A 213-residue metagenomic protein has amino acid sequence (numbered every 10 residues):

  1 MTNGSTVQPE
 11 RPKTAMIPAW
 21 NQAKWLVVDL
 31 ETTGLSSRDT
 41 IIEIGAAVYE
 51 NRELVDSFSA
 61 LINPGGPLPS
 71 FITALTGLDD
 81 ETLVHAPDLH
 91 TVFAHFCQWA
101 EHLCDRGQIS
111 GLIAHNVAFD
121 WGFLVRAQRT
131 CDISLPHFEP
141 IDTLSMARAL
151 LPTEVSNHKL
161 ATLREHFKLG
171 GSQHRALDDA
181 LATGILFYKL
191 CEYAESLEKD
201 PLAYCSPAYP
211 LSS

Functional and structural regions predicted by a protein language model:
M1-W20, H166, I185-S213: Acidic two-metal-ion nuclease catalytic site recognized across multiple nuclease folds, prominently DnaQ/RNase D-T
T2-T130, S134-H137, N157-H174: Conserved non-catalytic scaffold segment of RNase H-like nuclease domains
L124, M146, T183-F187: Buried hydrophobic packing segments
E139-D142, L202-A203: Beta-strand segments within the central parallel beta-sheet cores of soluble alpha/beta enzyme folds
I141-N157: Short alpha-helix plus adjacent loop in nuclease-associated cores
Q173-K189: A charged, well-structured terminal subsegment
